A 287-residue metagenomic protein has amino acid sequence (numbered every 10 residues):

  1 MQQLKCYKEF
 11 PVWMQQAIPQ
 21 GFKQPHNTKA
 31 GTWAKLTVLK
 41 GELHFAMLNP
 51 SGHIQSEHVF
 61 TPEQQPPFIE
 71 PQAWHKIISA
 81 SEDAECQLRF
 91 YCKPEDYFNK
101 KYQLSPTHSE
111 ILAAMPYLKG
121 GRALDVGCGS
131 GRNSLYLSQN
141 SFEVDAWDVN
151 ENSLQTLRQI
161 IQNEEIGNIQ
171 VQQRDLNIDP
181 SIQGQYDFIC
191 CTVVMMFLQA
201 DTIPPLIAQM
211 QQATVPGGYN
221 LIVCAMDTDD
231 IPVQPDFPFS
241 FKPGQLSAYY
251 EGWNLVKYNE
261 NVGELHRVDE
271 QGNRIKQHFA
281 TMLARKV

Functional and structural regions predicted by a protein language model:
V12-A30: Conserved short histidine dyad/triad with adjacent acidic residue
K23, W74, C92-L118, L124 (+3 more regions): Class I (Rossmann-like) S-adenosyl-L-methionine-dependent methyltransferase catalytic domain, capturing the SAM-binding
A34-H44: Short, conserved beta-strand element in jelly-roll/cupin
P50-P71: Short acidic-glycine-tyrosine-enriched beta hairpin
E70-C92: Ligand-binding loop in jelly-roll beta-barrel domains
C190: A conserved beta-strand element that flanks and buttresses the S-adenosyl-L-methionine
V193-V194: Short catalytic micro-motifs in class I SAM-dependent methyltransferases
P204-P216: A short glycine-rich, Lys/Arg-flanked "PGG" loop and its adjoining helix->strand segment in the class I
